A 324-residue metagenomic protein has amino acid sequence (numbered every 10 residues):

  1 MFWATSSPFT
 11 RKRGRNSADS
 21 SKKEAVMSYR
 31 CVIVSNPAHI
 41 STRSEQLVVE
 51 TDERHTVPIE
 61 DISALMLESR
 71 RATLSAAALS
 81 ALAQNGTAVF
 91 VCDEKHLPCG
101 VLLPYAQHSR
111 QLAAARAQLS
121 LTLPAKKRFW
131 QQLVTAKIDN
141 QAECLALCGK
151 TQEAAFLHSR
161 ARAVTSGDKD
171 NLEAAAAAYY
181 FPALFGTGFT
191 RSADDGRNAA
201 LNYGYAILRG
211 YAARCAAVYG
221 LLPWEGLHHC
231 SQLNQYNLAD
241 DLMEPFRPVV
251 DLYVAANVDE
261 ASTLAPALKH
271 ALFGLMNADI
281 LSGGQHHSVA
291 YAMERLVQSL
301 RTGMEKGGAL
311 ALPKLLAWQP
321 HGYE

Functional and structural regions predicted by a protein language model:
S6-S7, S21: Intrinsically disordered, low-complexity segments enriched in small polar residues
S7-R13: Ser/Thr/Pro/Gly-rich low-complexity, intrinsically disordered segments
R15-V26: Short, Lys/Arg-enriched N-terminal segments with co-localized hydrophobic residues within the first ~10-30 amino acids
S28-V32, P37-A38, D52, Q84 (+1 more regions): Active-site helix-to-loop segments that bind/position phosphate- or nucleotide-bearing substrates and donors across
V34-A76, S80: N-terminal ordered "arm"
E60-R110: Glycine/small-residue-rich interface belts in oligomeric ring/scaffold proteins and their assembly partners
